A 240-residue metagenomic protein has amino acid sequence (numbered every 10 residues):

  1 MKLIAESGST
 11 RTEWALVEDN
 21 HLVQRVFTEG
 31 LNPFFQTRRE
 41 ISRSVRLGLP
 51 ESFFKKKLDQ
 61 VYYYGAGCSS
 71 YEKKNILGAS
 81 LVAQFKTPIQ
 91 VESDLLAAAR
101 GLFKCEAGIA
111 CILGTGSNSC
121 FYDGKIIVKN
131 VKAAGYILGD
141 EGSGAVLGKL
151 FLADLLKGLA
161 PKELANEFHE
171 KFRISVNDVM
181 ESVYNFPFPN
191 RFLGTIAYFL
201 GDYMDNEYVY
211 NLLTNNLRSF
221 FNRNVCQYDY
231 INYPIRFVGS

Functional and structural regions predicted by a protein language model:
M1-V61, S80, L102-A107, L152-S240: ATP-binding/phosphotransfer module of carbohydrate and carboxylate kinases, centering on a glycine-rich
K55-K74: Short hydrophobic interaction/assembly module
Y64-S69, L113-G116, N232-S240: Glycine-rich beta-strand-to-loop/alpha-helix junction loops that act as flexible
C68-E163: Phosphate-binding/catalytic loop of phosphoryl-transfer enzymes
